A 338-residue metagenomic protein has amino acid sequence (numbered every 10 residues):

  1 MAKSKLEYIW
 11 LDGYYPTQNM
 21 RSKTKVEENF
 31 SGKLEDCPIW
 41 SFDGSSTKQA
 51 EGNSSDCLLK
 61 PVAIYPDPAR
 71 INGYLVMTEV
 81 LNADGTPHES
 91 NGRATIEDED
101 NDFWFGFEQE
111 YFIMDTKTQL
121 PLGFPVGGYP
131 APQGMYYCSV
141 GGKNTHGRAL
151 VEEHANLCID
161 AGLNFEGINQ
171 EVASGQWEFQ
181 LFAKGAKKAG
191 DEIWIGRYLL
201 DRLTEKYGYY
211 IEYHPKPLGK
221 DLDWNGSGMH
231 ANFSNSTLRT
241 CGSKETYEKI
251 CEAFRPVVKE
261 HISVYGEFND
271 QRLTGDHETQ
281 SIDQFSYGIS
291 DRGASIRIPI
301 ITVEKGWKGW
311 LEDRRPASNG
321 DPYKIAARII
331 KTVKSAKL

Functional and structural regions predicted by a protein language model:
M1-L338: Glycine-rich, acidic/polar active-site loops that bind/position phosphate-bearing ligands
